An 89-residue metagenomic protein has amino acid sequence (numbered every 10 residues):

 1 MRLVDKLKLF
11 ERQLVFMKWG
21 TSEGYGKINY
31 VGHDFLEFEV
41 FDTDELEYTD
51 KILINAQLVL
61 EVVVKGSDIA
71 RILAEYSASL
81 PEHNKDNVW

Functional and structural regions predicted by a protein language model:
M1-W89: Conserved RNA-binding domains used in RNP assembly and mRNA/RNA metabolism
